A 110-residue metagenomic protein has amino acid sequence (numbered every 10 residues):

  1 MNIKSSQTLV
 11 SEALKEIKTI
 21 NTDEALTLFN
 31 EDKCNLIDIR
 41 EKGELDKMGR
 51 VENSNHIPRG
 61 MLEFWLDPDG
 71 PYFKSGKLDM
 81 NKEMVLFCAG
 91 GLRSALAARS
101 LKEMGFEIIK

Functional and structural regions predicted by a protein language model:
M1-E52: Flexible, polar/low-complexity N-terminal or interdomain linker segments that lie immediately upstream of folded
D38, N55, F87: Active-site-adjacent beta-strand anchor residues
D46, F64, A95-L96: Alpha-helical elements of the RecA-like P-loop NTPase motor core of helicases
E52-N53, P71: Short glycine-enriched, charge-decorated loop/helix-capping segments at active-site entrances that position
N55-P58, L62: Thiol-based oxidoreductase modules, predominantly thioredoxin-like and allied folds used for disulfide exchange
F64-G70: Short, charged, surface-exposed secondary-structure boundary motifs
G70-K110: Catalytic cysteine-centered active loop of the rhodanese-like fold, especially the PTP/DSP P-loop
